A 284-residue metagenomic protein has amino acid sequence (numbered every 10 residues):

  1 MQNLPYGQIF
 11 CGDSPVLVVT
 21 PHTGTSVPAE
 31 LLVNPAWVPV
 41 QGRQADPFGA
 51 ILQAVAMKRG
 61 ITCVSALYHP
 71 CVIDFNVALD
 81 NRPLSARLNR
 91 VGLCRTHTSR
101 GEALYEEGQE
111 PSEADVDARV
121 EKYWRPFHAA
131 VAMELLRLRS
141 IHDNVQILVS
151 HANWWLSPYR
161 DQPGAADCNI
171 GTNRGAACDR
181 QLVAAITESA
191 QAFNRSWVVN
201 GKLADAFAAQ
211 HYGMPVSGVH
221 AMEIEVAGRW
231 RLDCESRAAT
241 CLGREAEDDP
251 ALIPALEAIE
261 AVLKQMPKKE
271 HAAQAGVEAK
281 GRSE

Functional and structural regions predicted by a protein language model:
M1-I147, A152-E284: N-terminal catalytic or cofactor-binding beta/alpha core of small enzyme domains
